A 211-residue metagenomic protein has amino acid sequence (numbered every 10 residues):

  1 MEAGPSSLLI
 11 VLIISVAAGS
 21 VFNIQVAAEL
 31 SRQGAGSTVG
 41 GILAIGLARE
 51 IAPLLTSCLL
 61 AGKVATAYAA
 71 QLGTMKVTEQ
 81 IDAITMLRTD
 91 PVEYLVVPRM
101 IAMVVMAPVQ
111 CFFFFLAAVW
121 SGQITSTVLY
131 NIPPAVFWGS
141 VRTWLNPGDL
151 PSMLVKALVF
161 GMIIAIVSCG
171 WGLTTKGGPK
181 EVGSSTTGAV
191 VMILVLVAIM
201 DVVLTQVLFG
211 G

Functional and structural regions predicted by a protein language model:
E2-L55, L59: Active-site cofactor/substrate anionic-group-binding motifs, chiefly glycine- and Lys/Arg-rich phosphate-binding loops
G4-L8, L12, I51, L55 (+4 more regions): Selective transmembrane-helix segments that form parts of the transport pathway or gating/packing helices in multipass
L12-S20, V104, P108, F112 (+7 more regions): Generic alpha-helical transmembrane segments of integral inner-membrane proteins, especially permease/transport modules
Q25-A48, L116-L158, M162, I166-T186 (+1 more regions): Membrane-interfacial helix-loop-helix connectors in multipass membrane proteins
V39-D82, Q110: Hydrophobic alpha-helical transmembrane segments of multi-pass membrane transport proteins
L72-V97, P179-V182: Short cytoplasmic-facing helical segments at TM-TM junctions of multi-pass membrane proteins
V182, G188-T205: Final/C-terminal transmembrane alpha-helix of multipass membrane proteins
